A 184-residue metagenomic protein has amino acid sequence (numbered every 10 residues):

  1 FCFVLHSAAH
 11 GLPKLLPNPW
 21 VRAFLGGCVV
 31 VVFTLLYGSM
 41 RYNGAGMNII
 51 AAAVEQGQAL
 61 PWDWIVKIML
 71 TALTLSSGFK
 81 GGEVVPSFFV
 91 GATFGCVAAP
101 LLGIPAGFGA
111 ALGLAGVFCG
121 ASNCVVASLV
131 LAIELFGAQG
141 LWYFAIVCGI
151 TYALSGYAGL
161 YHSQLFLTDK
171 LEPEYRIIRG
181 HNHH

Functional and structural regions predicted by a protein language model:
F1-H184: Alpha-helical transmembrane segments and immediately membrane-proximal extracytoplasmic
